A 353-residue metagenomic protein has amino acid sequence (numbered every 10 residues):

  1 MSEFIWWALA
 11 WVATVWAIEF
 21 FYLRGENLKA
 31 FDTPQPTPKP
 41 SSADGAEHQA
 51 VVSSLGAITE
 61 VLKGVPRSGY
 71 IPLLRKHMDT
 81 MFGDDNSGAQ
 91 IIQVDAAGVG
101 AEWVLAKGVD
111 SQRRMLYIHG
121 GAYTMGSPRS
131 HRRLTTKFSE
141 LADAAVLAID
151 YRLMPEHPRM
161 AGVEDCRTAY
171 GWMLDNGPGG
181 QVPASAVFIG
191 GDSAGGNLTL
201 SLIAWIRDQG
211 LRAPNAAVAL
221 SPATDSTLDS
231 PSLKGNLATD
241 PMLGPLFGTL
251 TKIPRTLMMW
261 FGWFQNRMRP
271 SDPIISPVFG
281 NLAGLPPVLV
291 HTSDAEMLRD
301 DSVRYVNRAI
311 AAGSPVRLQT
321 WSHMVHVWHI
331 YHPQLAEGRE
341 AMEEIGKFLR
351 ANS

Functional and structural regions predicted by a protein language model:
S2-A106: A glycine/proline-hinged amphipathic helix-loop "lid/cap" segment that gates access to hydrophobic ligand pockets
I5-N27, Q90-S353: Alpha/beta-hydrolase superfamily serine-hydrolase fold, recognizing
